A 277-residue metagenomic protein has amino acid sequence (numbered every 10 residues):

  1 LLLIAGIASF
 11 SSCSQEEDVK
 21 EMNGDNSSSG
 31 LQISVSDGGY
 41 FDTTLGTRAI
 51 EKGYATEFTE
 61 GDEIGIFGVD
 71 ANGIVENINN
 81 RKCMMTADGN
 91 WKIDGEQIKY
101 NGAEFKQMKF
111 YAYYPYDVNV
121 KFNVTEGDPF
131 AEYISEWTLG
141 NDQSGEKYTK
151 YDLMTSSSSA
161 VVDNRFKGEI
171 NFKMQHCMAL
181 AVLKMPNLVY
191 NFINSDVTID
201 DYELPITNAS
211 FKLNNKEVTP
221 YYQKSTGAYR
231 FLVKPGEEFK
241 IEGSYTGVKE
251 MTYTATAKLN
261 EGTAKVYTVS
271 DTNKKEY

Functional and structural regions predicted by a protein language model:
L1-I4, S9-Y277: Sec-type signal peptide cleavage vicinity
